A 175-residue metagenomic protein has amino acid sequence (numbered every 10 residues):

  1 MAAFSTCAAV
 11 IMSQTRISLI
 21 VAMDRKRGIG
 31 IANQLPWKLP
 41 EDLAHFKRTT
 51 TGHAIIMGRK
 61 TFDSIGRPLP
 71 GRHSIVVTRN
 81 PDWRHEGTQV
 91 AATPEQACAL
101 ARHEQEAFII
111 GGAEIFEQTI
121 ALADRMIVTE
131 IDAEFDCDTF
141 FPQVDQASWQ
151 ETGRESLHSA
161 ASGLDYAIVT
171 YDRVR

Functional and structural regions predicted by a protein language model:
S13-Q14, I20-R175: Flexible, gly/pro- and Lys/Arg-enriched active-site loops
